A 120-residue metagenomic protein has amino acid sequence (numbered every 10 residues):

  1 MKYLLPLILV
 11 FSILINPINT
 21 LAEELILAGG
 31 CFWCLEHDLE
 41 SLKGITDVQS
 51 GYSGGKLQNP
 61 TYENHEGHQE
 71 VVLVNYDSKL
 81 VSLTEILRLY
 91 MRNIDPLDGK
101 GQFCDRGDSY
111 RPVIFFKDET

Functional and structural regions predicted by a protein language model:
L4-N16: Bacterial N-terminal signal peptides
L21-T120: Flexible coil/turn and secondary-structure edge motifs
